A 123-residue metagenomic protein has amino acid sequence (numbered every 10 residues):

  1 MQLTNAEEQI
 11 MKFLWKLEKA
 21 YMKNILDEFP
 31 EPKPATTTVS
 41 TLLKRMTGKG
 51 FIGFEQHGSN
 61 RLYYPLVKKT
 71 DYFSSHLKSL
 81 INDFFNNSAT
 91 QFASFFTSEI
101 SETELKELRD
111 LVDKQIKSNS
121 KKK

Functional and structural regions predicted by a protein language model:
M1-F13: Short alpha-helical segments that sit at the start of domains
L3-A6, H57-H76: Short, cationic-aromatic polyanion-contact patches
L3-A6, K19, N86, S101: Short helix-coil-helix linker/hinge
L14-E18, V67: Short helix-capping/hinge SLiMs at alpha-helix to coil transitions
K19-F29: Short acidic, hydrophobic short linear motifs in intrinsically disordered regions
S40-K44: Short, hydrophobic-biased segments on the C-terminal half of alpha helices that form "recognition helices"
G50: Glycine-centered, phosphate/nucleic-acid-interacting loop/turn motifs that mediate DNA/RNA or nucleotide
H76-K117: Amphipathic alpha-helical dimerization/coiled-coil segments that flank or bridge DNA-binding/regulatory modules
